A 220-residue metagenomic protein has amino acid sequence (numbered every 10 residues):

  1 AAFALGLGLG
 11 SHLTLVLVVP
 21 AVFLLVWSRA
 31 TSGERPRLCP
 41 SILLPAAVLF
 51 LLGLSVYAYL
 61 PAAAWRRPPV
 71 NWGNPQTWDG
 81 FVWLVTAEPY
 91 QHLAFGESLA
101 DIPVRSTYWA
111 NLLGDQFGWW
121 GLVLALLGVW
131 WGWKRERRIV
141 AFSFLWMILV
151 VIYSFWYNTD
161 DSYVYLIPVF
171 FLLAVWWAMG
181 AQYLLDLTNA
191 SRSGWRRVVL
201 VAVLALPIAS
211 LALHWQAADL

Functional and structural regions predicted by a protein language model:
A1-H12, F23-L25: Membrane-interface alpha helices of multi-pass inner-membrane proteins
L7-L9, F81, G128-G132, F144-V164 (+1 more regions): Transmembrane-helix signature of polytopic, lipid-linked glycan biosynthesis machinery
L17-L51: Perimembrane helix-loop-helix junctions
S28, L44-W83, P89: Membrane-lumen/periplasm interface segments of specific transmembrane helices in polyprenyl phosphate-linked
L60-P69, A209-L220: Hydrophobic alpha-helical transmembrane segments in integral membrane proteins
D115-R137: Hydrophobic, aromatic-rich transmembrane alpha-helices and their immediate juxtamembrane boundary segments
W133-E136, M179-H214: Signature aromatic-anchored transmembrane alpha helix within multi-pass, membrane-resident enzymes that catalyze glycan
A141-F144, I152-T188: Hydrophobic/aromatic-rich transmembrane helices and adjacent perimembrane loops
